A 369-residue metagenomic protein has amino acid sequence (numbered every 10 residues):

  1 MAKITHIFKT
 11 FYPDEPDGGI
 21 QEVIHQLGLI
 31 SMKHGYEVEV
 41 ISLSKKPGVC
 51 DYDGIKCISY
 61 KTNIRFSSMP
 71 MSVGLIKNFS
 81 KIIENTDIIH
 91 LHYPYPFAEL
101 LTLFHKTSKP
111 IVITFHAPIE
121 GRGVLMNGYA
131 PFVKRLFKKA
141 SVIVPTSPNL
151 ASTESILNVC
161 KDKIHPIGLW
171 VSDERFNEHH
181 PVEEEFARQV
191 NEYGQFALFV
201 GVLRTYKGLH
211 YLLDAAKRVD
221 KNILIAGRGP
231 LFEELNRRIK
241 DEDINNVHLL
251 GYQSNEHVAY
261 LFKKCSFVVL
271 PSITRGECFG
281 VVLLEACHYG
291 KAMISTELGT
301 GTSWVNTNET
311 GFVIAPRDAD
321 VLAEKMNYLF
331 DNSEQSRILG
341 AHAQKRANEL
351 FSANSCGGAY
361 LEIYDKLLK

Functional and structural regions predicted by a protein language model:
E22, Q195-R218, P230-E233, D320-V321 (+1 more regions): A conserved mid-protein helix/loop that constitutes part of the nucleotide-sugar donor-binding site
L91-A98: Short His-centered aromatic/hydrophobic patch
K138-F176: A short, active-site helix/loop in glycosyltransferases that binds the activated sugar's phosphate group
N236-E256: Nucleotide-activated donor-binding/catalytic signature segment of Leloir-type glycosyltransferases, i.e., the conserved
K263-C278, K291: Acidic donor-binding loop of glycosyltransferase active sites
H288, A292-T296: Short hydrophobic beta-strand element within catalytic cores of glycosyltransferases and related nucleotide-activated
T307-N308, F312-A319, N327-E334: Conserved acidic donor-binding segment of nucleotide-sugar-dependent glycosyltransferases
V321, Y328, Q335-L350, C356-E362 (+1 more regions): A short, well-ordered alpha-helix in the C-terminal region of glycosyltransferases
